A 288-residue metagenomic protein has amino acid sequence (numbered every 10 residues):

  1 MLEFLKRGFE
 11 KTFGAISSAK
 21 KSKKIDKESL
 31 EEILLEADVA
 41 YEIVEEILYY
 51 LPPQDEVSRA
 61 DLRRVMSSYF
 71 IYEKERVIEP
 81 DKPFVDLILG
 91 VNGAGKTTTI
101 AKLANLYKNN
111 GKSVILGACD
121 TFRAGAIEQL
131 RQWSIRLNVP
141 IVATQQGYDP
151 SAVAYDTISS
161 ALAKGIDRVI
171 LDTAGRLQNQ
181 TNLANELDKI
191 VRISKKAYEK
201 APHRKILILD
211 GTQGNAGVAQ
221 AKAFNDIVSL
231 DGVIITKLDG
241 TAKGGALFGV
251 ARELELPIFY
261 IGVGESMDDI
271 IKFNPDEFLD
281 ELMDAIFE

Functional and structural regions predicted by a protein language model:
M1-I88, L103-N105, N109-A118, R136 (+1 more regions): Non-catalytic terminal/linker segments enriched in charged/polar, low-complexity residues
R76-E288: P-loop/Walker A NTP-binding module and the surrounding RecA-like catalytic core of P-loop NTPases
